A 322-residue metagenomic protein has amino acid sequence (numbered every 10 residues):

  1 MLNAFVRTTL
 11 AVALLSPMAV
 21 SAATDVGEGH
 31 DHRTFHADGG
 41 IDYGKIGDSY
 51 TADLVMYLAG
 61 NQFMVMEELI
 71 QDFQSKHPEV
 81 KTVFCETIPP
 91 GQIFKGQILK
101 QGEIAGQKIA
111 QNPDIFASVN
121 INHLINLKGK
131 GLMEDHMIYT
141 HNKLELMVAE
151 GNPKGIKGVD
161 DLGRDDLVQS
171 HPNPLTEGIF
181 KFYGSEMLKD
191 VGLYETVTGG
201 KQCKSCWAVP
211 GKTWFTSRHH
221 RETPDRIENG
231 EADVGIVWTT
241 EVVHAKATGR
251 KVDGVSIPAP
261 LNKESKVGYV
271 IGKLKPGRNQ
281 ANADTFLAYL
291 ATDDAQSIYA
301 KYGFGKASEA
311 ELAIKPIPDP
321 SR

Functional and structural regions predicted by a protein language model:
A23-I125: Early extracytoplasmic/lumenal segment of secretory-pathway proteins
H32, I121-M187: A conserved helix-loop-strand patch within extracytoplasmic ligand-binding domains of the periplasmic binding
Q71-D72, I93-P113, G129-K130, F215-A232 (+1 more regions): Short helices/loops that flank or line small-molecule/ion binding pockets
Q71-K76, D160-S217, P224: Ligand-binding cleft/hinge of the Venus flytrap
N120-K128, D225-G254, L261-K263: A ligand-binding cleft/hinge motif common to bilobed small-molecule-binding domains
H141, T248-D284, G305-P316, S321-R322: Periplasmic-binding protein-like
E150-G158, T176-E177, L193-T196, P276-A283: Short helix-loop capping/hinge motifs at secondary-structure junctions, enriched in acidic/polar residues
Y289-A310: Periplasmic-binding protein-like
